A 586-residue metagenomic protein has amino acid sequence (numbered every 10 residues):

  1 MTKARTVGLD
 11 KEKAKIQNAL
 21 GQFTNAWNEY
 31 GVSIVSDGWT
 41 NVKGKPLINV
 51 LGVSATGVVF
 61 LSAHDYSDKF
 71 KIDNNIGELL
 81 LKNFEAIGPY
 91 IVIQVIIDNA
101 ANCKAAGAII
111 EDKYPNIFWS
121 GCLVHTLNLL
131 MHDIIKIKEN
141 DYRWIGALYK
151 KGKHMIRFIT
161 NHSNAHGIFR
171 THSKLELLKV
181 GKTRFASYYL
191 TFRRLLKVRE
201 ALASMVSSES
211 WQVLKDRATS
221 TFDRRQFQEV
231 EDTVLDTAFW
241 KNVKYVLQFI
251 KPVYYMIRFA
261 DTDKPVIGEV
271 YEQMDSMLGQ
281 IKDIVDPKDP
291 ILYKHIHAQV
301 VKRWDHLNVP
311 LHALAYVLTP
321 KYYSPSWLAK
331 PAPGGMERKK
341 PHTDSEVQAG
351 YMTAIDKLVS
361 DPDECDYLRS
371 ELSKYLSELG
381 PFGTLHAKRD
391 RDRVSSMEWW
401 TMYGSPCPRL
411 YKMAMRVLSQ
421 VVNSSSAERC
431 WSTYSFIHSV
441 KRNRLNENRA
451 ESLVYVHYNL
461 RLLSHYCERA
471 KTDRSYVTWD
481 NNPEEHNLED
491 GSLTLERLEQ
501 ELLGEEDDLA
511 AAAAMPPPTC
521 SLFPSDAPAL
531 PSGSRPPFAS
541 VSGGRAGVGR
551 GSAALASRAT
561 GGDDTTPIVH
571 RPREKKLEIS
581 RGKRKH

Functional and structural regions predicted by a protein language model:
M1-V59, Y90, I291-V301, L307 (+2 more regions): Structured nucleic-acid-interacting core domains from mobile-element enzymes and related host factors, especially RNase
K11, A63-E85, T262: Active-site beta-loop-alpha junctions of metal-dependent nucleic acid enzymes, especially the RNase H-like/DDE
N28-I34, G44-I48, A55-V59, N83 (+11 more regions): Core residues of folded domains in eukaryotic genome-function proteins
D37, G52, L80, V95-D98 (+11 more regions): Mobile genetic element proteins and their domesticated derivatives, centered on retroelements and DNA transposons
N41-K45, G57-L61, D68-F70, A101-A105 (+10 more regions): Eukaryotic short linear interaction motifs
P46-I48, A63-Y66, N74-N75, G107-I110 (+10 more regions): Short coil/turn segments at secondary-structure boundaries
S67-D68, I93, L127, K138-D141 (+4 more regions): C-terminal regulatory segments
I93, G107-Q212, P290-K294, R469: Surface-exposed, charged/polar loop-rich segments that form substrate/cofactor-binding or regulatory interfaces
